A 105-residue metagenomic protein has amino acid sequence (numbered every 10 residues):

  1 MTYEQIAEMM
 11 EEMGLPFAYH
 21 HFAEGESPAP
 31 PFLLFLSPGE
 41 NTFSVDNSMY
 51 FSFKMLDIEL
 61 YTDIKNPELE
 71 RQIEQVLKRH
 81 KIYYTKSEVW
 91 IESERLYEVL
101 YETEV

Functional and structural regions predicted by a protein language model:
M1-M55, Y61-V105: Long, contiguous binding/interaction regions
